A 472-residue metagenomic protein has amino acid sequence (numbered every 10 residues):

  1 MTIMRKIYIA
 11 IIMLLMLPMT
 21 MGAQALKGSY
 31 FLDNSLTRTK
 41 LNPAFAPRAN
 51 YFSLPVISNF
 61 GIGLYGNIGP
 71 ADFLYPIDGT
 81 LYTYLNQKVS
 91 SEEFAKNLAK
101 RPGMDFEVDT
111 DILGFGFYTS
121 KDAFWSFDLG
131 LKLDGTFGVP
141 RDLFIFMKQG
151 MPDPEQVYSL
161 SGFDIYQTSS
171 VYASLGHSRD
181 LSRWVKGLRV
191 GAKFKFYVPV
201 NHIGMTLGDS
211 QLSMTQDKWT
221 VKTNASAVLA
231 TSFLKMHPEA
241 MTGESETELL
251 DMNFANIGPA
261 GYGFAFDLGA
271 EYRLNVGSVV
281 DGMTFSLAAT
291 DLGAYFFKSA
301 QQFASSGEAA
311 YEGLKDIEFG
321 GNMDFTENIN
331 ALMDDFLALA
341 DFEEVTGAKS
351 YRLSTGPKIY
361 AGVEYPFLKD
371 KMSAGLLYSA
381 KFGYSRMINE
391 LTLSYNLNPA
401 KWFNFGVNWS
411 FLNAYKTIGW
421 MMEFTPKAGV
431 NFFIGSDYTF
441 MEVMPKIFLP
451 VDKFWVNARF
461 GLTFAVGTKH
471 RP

Functional and structural regions predicted by a protein language model:
M1-K27, V363, P472: Bacterial Sec-dependent N-terminal signal peptides
Q24-P472: Subset of outer-membrane beta-barrel
